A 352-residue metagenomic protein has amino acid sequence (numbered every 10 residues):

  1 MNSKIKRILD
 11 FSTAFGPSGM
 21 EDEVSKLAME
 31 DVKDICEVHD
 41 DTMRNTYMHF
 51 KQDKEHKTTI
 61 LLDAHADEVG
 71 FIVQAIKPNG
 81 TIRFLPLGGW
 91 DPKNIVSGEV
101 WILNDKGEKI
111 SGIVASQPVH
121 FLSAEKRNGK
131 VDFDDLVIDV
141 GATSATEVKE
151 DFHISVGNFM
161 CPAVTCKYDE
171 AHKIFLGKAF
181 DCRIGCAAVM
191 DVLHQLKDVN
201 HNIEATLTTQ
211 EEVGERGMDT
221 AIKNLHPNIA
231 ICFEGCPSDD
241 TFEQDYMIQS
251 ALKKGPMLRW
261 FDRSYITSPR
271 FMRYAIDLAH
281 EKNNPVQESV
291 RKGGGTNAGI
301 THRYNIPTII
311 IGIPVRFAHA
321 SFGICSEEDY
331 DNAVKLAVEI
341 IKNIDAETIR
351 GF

Functional and structural regions predicted by a protein language model:
M1-F352: N-terminal hydrophobic/helix-forming segments and targeting peptides
